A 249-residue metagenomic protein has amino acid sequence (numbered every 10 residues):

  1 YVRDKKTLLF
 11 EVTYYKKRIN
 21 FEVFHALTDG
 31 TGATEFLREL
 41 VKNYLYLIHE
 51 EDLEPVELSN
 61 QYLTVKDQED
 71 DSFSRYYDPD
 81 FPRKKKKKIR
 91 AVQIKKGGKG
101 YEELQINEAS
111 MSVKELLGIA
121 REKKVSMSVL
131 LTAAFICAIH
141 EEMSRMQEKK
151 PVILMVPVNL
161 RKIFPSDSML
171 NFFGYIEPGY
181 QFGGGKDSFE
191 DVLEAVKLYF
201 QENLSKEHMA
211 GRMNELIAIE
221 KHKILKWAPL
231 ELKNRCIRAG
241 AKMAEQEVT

Functional and structural regions predicted by a protein language model:
Y1-F10, E141-T249: Acyl-thioester-dependent acyl-group transfer interface
K6-I19, I94-R161: Gly/Ser/Thr-rich phosphate-binding loops and adjoining beta-strand/alpha-helix segments that form adenosine-phosphate
L9-F10, Y15-R18, L27, T31-E35 (+1 more regions): Non-catalytic, low-complexity flexible loops and terminal extensions
D29-L37, S128, F189, L193: Short, charged, low-complexity patches
V41-I48, I136-H140, K197, Q201: Short amphipathic alpha-helical signal-transduction/dimerization elements
